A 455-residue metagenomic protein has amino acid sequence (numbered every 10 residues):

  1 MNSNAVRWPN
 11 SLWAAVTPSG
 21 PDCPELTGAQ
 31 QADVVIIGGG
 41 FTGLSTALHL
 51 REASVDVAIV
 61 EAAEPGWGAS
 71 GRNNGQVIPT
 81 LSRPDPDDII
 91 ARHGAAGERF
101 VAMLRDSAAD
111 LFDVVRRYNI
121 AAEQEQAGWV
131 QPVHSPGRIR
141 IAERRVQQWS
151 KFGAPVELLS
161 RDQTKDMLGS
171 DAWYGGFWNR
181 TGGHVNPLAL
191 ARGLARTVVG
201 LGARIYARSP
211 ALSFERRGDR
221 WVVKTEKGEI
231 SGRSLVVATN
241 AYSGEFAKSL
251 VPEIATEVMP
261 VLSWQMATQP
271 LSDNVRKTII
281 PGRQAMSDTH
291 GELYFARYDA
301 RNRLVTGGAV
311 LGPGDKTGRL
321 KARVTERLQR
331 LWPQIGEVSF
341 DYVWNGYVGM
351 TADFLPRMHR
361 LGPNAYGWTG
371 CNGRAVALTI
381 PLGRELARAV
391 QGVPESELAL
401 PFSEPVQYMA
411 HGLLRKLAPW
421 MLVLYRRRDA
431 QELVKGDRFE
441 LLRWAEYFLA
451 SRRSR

Functional and structural regions predicted by a protein language model:
M1-V34, E52: Extreme N-terminal leader/targeting segments of oxidoreductases
N2-V16, R83-I89, D113-G193: Flavin (FAD/FMN) cofactor-binding and adjacent substrate-gating region of FAD-dependent oxidoreductase domains
A32-I59: N-terminal Rossmann-like FAD-binding beta1-loop-alpha1 element of flavoenzymes
E52-R72: Glycine-rich FAD pyrophosphate-binding loop
R72-M103: Glycine-rich active-site loop/strand segments that organize a redox cofactor
V77, R117-E125, A211-S213, G228-P363 (+1 more regions): Active-site substrate-recognition segment that forms the wall of the catalytic cavity or substrate channel
R140, Q147-S150, A172-R233: Helical element adjacent to the flavin cofactor pocket in flavoenzyme catalytic cores
G314-A430: C-terminal catalytic lobe of FAD-dependent flavoproteins
